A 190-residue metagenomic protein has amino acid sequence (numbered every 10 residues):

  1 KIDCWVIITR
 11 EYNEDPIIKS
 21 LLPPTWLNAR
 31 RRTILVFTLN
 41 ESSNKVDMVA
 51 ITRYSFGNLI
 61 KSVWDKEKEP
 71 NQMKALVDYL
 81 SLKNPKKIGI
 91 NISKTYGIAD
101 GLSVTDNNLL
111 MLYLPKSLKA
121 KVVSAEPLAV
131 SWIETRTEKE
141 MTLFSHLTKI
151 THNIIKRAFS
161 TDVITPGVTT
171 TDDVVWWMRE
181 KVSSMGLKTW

Functional and structural regions predicted by a protein language model:
K1-T161, V168-S183: A composition/biophysics-driven feature that prefers long, compositionally simple stretches
L187-W190: Flexible, glycine/charged-enriched surface loops at secondary-structure junctions
